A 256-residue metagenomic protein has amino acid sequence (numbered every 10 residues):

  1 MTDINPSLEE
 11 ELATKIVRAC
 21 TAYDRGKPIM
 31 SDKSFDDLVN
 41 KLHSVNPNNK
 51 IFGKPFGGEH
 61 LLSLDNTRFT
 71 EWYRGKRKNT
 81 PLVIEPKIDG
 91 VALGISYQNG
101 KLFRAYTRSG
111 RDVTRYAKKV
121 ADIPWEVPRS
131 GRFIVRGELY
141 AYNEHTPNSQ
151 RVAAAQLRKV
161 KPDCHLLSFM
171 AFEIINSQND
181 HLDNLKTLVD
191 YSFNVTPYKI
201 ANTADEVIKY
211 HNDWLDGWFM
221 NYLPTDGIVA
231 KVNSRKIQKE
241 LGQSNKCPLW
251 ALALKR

Functional and structural regions predicted by a protein language model:
M1-R256: RNA/tRNA-interacting regions in translation and RNA-turnover enzymes
